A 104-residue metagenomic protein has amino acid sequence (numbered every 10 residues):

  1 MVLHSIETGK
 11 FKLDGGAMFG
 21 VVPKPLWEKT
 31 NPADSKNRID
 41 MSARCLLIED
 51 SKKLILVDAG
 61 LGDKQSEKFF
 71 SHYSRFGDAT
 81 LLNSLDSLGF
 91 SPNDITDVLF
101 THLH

Functional and structural regions predicted by a protein language model:
M1-L56, L61-Q65, F69-H72: Zn-dependent metallo-beta-lactamase
S71-H104: Active-site metal-binding motif and surrounding structural segment of the metallo-beta-lactamase
